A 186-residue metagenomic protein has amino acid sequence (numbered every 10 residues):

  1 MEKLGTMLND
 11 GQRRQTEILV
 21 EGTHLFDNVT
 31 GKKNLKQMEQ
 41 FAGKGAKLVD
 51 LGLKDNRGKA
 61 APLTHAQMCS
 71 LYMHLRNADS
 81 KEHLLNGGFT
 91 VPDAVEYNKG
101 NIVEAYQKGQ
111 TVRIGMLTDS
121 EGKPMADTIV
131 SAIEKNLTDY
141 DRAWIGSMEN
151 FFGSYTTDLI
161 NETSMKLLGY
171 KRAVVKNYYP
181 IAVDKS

Functional and structural regions predicted by a protein language model:
M1-S186: Non-transmembrane, interaction-prone alpha-helical and coil segments associated with secretion and export
